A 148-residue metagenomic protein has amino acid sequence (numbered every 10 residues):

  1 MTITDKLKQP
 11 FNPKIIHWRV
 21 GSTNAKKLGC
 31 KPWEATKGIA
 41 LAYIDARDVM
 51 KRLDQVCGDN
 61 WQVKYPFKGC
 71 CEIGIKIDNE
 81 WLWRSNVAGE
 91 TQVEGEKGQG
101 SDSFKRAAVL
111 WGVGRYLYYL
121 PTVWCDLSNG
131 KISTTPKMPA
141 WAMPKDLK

Functional and structural regions predicted by a protein language model:
M1-G38: N-terminal, Lys/Arg- and Ser/Thr-rich interaction peptides
T36-K148: Positively charged, aromatic-enriched nucleic acid-contacting surfaces
